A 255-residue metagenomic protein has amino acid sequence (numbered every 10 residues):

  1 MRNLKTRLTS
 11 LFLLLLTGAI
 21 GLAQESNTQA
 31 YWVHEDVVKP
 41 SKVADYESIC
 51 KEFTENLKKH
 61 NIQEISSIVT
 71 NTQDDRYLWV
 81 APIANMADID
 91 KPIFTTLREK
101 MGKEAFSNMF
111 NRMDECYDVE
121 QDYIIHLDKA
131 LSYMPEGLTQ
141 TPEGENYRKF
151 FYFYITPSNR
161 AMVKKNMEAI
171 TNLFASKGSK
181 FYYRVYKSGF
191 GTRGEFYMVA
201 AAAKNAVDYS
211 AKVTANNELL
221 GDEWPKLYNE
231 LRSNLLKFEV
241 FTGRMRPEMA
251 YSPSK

Functional and structural regions predicted by a protein language model:
M1-N27: Bacterial Sec-dependent N-terminal signal peptides
A23-P225, N229-K255: Short S/T/G/P-rich N-terminal loop/turn motif that feeds into the first structured element of a domain
